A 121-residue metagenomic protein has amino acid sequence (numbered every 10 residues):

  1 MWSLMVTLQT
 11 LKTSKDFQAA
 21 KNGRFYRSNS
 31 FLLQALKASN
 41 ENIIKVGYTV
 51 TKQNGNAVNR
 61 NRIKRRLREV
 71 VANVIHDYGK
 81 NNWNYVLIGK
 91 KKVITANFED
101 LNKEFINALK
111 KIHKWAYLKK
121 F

Functional and structural regions predicted by a protein language model:
M1-F121: Positively charged, solvent-exposed patches that mediate nucleic-acid binding
